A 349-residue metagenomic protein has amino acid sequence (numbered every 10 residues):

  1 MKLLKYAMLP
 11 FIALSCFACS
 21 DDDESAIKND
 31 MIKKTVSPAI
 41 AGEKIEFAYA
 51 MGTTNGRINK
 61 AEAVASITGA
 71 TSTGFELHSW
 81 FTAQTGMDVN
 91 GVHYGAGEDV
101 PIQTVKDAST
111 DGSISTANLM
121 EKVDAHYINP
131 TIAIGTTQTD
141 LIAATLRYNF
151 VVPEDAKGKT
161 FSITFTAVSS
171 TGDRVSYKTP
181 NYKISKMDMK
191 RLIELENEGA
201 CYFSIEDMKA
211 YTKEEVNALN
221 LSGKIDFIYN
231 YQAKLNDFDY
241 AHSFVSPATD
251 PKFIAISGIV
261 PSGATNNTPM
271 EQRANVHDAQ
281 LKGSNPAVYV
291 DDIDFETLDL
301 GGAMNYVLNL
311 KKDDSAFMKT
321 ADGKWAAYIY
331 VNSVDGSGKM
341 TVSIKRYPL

Functional and structural regions predicted by a protein language model:
L3-A39, K186: Bacterial Sec-dependent N-terminal signal peptides
K34-V100: Contiguous beta-strand segments within globular domains
A83-D88, A108, L146, F150-G302: N-terminal "domain-start" segment
H126-N149: Aromatic sugar-binding surface patches on proteins that engage polysaccharides or sugar-phosphate polymers
K159-I163, D314, A327: Exposed beta-strand face motif in extracellular beta-rich ectodomains
N305-T320: Short coil-to-beta transition motif at edge beta-strands of beta-rich domains
W325-D335: Short beta-strand-centered aromatic/proline hotspots
S337-Y347: Short, solvent-exposed secondary-structure boundary/capping segments
